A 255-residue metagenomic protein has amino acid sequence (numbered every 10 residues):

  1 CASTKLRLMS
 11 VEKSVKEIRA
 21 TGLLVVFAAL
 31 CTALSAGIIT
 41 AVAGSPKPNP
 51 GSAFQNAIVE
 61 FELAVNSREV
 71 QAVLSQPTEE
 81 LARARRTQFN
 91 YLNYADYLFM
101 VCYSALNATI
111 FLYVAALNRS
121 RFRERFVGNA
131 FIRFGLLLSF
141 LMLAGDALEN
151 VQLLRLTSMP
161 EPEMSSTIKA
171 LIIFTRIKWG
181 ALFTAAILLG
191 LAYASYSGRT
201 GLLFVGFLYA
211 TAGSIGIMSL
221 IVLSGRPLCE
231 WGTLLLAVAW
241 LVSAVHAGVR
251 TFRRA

Functional and structural regions predicted by a protein language model:
K5-K16: Short, Lys/Arg-rich, polar N-terminal cytosolic tail immediately upstream of the first transmembrane signal-anchor
I18-A53: N-terminal signal-anchor transmembrane alpha helix
V73-S104: Individual transmembrane alpha-helix segments
R86-A95, M164-K178: Short aromatic-rich membrane-water interface segments that cap or initiate transmembrane helices in multi-pass membrane
Y97-N118, A185-L202: Transmembrane alpha-helical segments in integral membrane proteins
R121-L143: Interfacial segments of alpha-helical transmembrane regions
F140-S158: Transmembrane alpha-helix/helix-exit interface in multi-pass inner-membrane proteins
T175, W179-A255: Terminal transmembrane helical module of multi-pass membrane proteins
